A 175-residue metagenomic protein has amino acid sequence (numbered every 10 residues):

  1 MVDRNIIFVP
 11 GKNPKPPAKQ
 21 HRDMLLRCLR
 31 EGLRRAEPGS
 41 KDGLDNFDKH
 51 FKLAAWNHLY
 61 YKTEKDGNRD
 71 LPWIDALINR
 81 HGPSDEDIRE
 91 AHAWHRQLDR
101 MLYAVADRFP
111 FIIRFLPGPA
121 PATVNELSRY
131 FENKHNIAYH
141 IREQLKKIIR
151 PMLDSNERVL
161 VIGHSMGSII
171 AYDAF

Functional and structural regions predicted by a protein language model:
M1-N68: Conserved, well-structured beta-alpha core segment at the onset of a catalytic domain
D3-E31, N125-F175: Serine-dependent carboxylesterase/thioesterase catalytic core of lipase-like alpha/beta-hydrolase/SGNH enzymes
P14, L44-S155: Active-site catalytic motif of lipid deacylating hydrolases and related acyltransferases
G32-E37, R80-D85, H164, D173: Bulky hydrophobic/aromatic packing residues
